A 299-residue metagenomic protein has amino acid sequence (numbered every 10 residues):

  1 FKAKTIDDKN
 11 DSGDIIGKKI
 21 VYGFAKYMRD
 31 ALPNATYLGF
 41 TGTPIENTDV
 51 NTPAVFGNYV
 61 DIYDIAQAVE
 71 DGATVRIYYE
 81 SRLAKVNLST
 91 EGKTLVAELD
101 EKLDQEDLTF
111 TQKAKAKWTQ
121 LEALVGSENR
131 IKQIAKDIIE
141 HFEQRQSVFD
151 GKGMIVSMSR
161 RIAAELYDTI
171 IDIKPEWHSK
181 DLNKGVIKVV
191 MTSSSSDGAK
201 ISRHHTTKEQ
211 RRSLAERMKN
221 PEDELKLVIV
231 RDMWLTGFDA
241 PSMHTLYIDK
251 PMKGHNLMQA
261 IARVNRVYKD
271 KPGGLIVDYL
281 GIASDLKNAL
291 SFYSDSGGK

Functional and structural regions predicted by a protein language model:
F1-G39: SF2 helicase catalytic motif II
F1-K2, G42-N47, L83-N87, R160-I162 (+5 more regions): Conserved nucleotide-binding/hydrolysis micro-motifs of P-loop NTPases
L32-T36, V60, D71-I77, D150-G151 (+4 more regions): Short glycine-/polar-rich loops that comprise or flank the Walker A/P-loop and associated switch/sensor motifs
E46-N58, Y268-P272, S291: Short regulatory helix/loop adjacent to the ATP-binding pocket of P-loop NTPases
D49-D150, Y167-I171: Interdomain helical connector at the RecA1-RecA2 junction of SF1/SF2 helicase-like NTPases
E80, E224, L257-S296: Conserved segment of the helicase C-terminal RecA-like domain
K117-V230: Conserved C-terminal RecA-like helicase domain
K226-V230, W234-Q259, G274-D278: A short beta-strand element within the Helicase C-terminal
